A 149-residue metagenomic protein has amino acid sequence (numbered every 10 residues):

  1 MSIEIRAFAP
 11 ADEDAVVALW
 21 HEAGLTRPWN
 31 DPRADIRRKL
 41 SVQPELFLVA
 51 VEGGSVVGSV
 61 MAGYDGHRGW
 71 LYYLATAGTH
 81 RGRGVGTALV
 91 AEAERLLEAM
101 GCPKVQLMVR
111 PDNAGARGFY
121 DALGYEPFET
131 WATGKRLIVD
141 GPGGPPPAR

Functional and structural regions predicted by a protein language model:
I3, A7-Y73, A77, V90-E92 (+5 more regions): Acetyl-CoA-dependent GNAT
I5, V109, A122: Conserved SAM-binding loop
G58, G115-F119: A short, acidic/glycine-rich surface segment
W70-Y73, M108, F119: Residue-level recognition of specific faces of alpha-helices
G78, L107-A116, G134-V139: Conserved beta-strand-loop-alpha-helix junction that forms the acyl-donor binding cleft
G82-R95, G118, A122: Conserved acetyl-CoA-binding loop-helix of GNAT-fold acetyltransferases
L97-V109: Conserved GNAT acetyl-CoA-binding A-motif
